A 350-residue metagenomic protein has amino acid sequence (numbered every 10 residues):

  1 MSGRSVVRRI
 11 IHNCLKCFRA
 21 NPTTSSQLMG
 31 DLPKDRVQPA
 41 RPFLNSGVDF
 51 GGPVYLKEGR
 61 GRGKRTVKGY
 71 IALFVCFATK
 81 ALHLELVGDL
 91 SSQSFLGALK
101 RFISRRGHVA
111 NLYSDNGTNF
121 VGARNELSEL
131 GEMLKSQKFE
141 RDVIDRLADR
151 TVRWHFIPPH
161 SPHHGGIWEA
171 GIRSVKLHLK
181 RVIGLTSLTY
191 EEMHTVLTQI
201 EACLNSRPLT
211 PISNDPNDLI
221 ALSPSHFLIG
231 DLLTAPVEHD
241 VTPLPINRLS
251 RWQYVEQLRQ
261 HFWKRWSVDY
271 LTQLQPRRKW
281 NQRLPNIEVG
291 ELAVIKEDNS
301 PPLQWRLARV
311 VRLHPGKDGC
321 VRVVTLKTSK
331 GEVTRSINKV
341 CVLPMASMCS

Functional and structural regions predicted by a protein language model:
M1-L177, T234-P236, D240, P245-S350: Retroviral integrase
V175-N247: Hydrophobic, mid-to-C-terminal alpha-helical segments
